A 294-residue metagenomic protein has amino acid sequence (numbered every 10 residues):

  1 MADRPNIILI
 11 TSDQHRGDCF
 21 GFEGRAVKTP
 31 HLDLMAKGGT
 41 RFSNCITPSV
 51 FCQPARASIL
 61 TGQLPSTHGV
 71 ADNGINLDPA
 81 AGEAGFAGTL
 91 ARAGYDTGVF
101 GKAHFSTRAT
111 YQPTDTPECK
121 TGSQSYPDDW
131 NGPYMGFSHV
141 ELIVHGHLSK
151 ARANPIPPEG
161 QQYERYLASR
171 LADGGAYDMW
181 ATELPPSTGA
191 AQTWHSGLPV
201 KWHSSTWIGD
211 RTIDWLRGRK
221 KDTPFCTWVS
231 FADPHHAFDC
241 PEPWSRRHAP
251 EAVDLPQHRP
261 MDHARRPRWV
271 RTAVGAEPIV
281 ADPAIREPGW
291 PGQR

Functional and structural regions predicted by a protein language model:
M1-R294: Formylglycine-dependent sulfatase
